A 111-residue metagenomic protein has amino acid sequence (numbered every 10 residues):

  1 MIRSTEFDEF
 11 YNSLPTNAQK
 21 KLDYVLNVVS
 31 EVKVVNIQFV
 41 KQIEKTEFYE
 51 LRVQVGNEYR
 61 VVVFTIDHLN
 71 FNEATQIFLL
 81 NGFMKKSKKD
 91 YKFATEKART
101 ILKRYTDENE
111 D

Functional and structural regions predicted by a protein language model:
M1-Y59, L69-A74, F83-D111: Basic, Lys/Arg-enriched alpha-helical interface segments
I77: Compact nucleic-acid interaction/catalytic patches
L80: Conserved catalytic cores of phosphodiester-cleaving nucleases, focusing on short active-site segments
